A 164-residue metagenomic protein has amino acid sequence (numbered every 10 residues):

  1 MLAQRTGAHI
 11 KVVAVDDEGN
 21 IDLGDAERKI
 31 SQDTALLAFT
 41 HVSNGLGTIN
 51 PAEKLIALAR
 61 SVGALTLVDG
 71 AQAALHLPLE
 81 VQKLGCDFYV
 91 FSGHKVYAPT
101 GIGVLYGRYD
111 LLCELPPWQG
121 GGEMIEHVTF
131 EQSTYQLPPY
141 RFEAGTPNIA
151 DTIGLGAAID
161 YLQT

Functional and structural regions predicted by a protein language model:
M1-T164: Pyridoxal 5′-phosphate
